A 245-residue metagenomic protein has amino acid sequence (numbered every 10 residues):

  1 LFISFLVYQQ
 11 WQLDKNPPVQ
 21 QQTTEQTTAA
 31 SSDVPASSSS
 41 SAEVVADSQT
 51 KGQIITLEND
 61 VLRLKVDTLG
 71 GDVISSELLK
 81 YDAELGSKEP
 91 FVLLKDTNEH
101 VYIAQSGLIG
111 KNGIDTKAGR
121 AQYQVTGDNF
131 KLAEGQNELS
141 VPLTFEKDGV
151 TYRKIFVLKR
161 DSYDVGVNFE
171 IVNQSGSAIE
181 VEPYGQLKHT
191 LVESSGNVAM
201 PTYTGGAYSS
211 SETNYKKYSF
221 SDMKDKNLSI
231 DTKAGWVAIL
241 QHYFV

Functional and structural regions predicted by a protein language model:
L1-V34: Subset of Sec-pathway N-terminal targeting signals
S4-W11, K15, V45-T50, L57 (+1 more regions): Generic low-polarity alpha-helical segments
A29-I55: Short, Gly/Pro- and small/polar-rich lid/capping loops
I54, E58-V245: Soluble non-transmembrane domains of integral membrane proteins
